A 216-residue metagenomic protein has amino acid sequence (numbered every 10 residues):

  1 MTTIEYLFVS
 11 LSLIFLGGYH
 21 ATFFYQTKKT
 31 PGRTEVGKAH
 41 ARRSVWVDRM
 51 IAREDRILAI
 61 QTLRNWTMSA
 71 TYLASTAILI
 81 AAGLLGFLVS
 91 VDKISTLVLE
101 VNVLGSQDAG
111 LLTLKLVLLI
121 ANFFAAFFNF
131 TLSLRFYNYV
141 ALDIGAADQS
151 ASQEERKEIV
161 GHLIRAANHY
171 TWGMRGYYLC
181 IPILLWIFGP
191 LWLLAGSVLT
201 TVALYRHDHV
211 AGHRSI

Functional and structural regions predicted by a protein language model:
E5-T34, T71-L85, L116-Y137, Y178: Hydrophobic alpha-helical membrane-embedded segments
F15, L199-A211: Alpha-helical transmembrane segments and their membrane-interface exit regions
F24-L63: Membrane-interface amphipathic/juxtamembrane segments adjacent to transmembrane helices
Q61-L85, N168-L194: Transmembrane alpha-helical segments and their cytosolic interface motifs in multi-pass membrane proteins
I80-L104, W186-L194, T200-Y205: Juxtamembrane "helix exit" motif at the C-terminal ends of alpha-helical transmembrane segments in multi-pass membrane
V89-V98, N138-H162: Juxtamembrane non-transmembrane "cap" segments at the membrane-aqueous interface of multi-pass membrane proteins
Q149-R175, L185-W186: Hydrophobic alpha-helical transmembrane segments and adjacent short intramembrane/lumenal linkers of inner/organellar
G212-I216: A cytosolic-side transmembrane-helix exit/cap motif
